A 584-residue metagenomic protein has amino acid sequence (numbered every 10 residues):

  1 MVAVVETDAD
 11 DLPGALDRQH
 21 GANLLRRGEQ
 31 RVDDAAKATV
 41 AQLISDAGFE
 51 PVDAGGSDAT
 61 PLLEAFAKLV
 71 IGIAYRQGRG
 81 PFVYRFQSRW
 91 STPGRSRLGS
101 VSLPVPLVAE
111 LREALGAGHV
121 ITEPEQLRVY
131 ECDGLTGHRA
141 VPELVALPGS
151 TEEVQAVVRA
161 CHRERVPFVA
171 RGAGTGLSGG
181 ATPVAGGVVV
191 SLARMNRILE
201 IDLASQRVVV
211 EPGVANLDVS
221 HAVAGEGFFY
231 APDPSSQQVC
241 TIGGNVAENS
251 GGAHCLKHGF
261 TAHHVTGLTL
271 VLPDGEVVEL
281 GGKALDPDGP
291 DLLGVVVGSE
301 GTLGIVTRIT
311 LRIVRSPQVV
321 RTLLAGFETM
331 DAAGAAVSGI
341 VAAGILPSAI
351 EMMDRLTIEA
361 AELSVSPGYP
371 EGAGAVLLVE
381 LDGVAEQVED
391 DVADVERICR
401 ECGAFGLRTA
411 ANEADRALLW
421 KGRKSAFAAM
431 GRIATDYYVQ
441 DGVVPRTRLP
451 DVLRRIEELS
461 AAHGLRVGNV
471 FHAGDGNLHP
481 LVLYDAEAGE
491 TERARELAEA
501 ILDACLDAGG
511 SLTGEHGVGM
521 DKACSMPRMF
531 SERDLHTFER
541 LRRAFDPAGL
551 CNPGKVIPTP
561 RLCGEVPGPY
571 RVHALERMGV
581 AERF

Functional and structural regions predicted by a protein language model:
V2-V5: Hydrophobic alpha-helical signal/anchor motif
T7, D11-L12, H20, D34: Alpha-helix boundary/capping motif
L25-R97: Active-site-lining helix/loop region of Rossmann-like oxidoreductase modules
L98-R159, G176-Q206, S235, T357-S366 (+4 more regions): N-terminal flexible segment immediately upstream of the FAD-binding catalytic core in FAD-dependent oxidoreductases
T122-E131, L311-R315, R321-A500, A504 (+1 more regions): C-terminal substrate-recognition/cap domain of FAD-linked oxidoreductases
S178-N196, A224-F228, G251-A262, I309-R315 (+3 more regions): A glycine- and small-aliphatic-rich helix-loop capping segment at beta-alpha/alpha-beta transitions that lines
R197-E351, C551, C563, G568-F584: FAD-binding subdomain of flavoenzyme oxidoreductases
V223, L272, V278, E371-D382 (+2 more regions): Phosphate/diphosphate-binding loops
